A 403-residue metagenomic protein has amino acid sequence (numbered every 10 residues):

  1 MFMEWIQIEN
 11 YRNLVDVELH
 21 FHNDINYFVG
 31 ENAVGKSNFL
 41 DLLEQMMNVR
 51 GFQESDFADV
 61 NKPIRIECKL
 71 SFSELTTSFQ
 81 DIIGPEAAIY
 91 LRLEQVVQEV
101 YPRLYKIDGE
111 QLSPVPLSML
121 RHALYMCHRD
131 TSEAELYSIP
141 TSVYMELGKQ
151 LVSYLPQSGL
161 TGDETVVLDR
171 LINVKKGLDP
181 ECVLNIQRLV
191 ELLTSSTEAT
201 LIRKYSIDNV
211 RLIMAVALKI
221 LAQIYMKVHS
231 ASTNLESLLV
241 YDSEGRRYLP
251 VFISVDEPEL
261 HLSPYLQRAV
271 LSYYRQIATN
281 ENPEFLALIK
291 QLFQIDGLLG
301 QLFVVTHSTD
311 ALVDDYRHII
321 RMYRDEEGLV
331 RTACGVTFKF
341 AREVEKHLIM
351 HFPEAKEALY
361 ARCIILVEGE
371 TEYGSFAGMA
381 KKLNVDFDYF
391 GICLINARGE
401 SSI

Functional and structural regions predicted by a protein language model:
M1-N48, T197, L201-E354, Y373-G374: Switch/communication elements of ASCE P-loop NTPase nucleotide-binding domains
V29, L40-A87: Conserved P-loop NTP-binding catalytic core
E54-D59, E74-D169, A341: Glycine-rich phosphate-binding loops of NTPases
K62-C68, A87-Y90, M119-M126, G148-Q150 (+5 more regions): Short glycine-/polar-rich loops that comprise or flank the Walker A/P-loop and associated switch/sensor motifs
S142-E146, R170, V270-L271, Y316-M322 (+1 more regions): Short secondary-structure boundary/capping segments
K149-Y205, L212, A231-E236, E244-R247 (+1 more regions): Alpha-helical coupling/stalk and coiled-coil linker elements that connect catalytic or binding modules and transmit
E354-E357, S402-I403: Short, basic/hydrophobic alpha-helical segments
R362-I403: Conserved helicase/translocase motor-coupling segment
